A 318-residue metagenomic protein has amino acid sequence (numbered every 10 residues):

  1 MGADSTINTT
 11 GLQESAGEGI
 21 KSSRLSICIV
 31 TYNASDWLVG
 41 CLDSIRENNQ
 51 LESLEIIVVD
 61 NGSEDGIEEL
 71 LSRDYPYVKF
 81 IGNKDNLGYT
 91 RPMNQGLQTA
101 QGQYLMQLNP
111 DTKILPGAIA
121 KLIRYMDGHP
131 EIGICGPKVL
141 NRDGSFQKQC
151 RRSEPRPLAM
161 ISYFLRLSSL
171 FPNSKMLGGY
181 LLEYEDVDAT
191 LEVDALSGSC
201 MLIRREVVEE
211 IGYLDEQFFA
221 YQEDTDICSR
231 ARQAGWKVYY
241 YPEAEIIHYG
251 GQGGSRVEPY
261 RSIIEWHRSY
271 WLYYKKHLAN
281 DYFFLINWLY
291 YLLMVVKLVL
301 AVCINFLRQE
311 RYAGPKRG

Functional and structural regions predicted by a protein language model:
D43-S53: Short, acidic, metal-binding catalytic loop of nucleotide-sugar glycosyltransferases
S44, D60-E68, D85: A conserved acidic beta->alpha catalytic loop
N83-A100, K121: Glycine-rich, basic loop-to-helix element that forms the pyrophosphate-binding segment of sugar-nucleotide handling
L105: Short aromatic/hydrophobic "clamp" motif used to bind/position activated sugar donors
L115-Q149: Conserved donor NDP-sugar-binding/catalytic core segment of glycosyltransferases
E154-V193: Short, flexible, basic/aromatic active-site loop/helix in glycosyltransferases
D186-E245: A short, conserved alpha-helix in the catalytic core of glycosyltransferases
S229-E310: Active-site-adjacent helix/loop segment of glycosyltransferases that harbors family-specific signature motifs
